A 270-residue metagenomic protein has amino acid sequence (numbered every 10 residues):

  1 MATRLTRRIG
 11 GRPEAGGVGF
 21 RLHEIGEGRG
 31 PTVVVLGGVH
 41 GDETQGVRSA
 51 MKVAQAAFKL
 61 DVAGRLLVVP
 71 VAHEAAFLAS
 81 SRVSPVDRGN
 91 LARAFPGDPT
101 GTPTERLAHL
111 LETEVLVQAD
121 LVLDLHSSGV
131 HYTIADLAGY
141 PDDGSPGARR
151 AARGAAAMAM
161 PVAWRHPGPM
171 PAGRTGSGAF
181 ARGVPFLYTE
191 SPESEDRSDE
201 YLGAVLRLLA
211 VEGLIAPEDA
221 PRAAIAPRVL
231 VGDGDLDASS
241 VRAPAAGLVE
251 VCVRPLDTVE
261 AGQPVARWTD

Functional and structural regions predicted by a protein language model:
M1-D270: Structured catalytic-domain cores with a bias toward divalent-metal coordination
